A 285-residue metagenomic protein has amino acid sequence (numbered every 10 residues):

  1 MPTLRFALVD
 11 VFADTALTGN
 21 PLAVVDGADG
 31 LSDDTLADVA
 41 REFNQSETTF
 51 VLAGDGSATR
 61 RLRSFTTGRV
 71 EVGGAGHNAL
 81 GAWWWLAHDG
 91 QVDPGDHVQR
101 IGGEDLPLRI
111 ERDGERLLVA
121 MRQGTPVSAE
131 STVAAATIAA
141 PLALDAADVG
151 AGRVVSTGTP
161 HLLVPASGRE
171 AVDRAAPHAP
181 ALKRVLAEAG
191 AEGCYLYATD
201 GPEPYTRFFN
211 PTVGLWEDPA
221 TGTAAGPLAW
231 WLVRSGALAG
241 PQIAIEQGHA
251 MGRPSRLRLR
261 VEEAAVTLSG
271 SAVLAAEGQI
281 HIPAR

Functional and structural regions predicted by a protein language model:
M1-F65, T157, I282-R285: ATP-binding N-lobe of GHMP and related small-molecule kinases
F6, V24, L62-S64, Q99 (+5 more regions): Generic preference for hydrophobic
V9-V11, G27-A28, G54, Q123-G124 (+5 more regions): Fold-independent oxyanion-binding glycine-rich loops and adjacent beta-strand/coil segments at enzyme active sites
V11-D14, F65-G73, P211-D218: A short glycine/serine-rich beta->alpha loop
N20-P21, T159-H161, A191-G193: Short, surface-exposed beta-edge/turn micro-motifs
N44-R61, A181-G214, A244-V266: Conserved phosphate-donor
T66-V185, L228, V233-A284: Acidic, low-complexity central loop/insert segments
